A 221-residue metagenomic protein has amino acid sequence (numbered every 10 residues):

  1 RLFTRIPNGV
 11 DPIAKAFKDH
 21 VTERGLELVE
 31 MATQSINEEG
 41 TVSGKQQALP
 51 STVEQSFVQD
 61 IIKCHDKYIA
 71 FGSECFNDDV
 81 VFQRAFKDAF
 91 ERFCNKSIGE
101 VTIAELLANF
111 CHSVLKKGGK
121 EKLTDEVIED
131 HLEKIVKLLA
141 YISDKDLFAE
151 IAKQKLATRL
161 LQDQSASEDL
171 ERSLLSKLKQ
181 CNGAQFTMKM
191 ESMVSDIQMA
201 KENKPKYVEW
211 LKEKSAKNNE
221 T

Functional and structural regions predicted by a protein language model:
R1-T221: Eukaryotic scaffold/interaction segments
